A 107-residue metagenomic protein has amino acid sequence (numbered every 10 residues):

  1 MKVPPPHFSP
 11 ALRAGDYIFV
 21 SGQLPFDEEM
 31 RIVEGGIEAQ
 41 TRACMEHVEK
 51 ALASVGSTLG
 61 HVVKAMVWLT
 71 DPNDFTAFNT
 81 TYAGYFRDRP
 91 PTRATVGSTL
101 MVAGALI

Functional and structural regions predicted by a protein language model:
M1-I107: Short, polar/acidic, helix-capping and beta-turn segments at strand->helix junctions that line the mouths
